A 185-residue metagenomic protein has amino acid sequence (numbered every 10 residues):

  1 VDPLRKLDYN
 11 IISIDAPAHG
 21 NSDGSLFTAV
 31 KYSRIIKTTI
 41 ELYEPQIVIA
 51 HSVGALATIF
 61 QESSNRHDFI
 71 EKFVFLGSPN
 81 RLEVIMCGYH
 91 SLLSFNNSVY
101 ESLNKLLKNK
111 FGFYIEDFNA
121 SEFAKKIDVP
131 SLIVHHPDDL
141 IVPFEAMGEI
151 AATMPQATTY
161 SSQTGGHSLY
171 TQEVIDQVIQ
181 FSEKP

Functional and structural regions predicted by a protein language model:
V1-N21: Conserved alpha/beta-hydrolase
G24-P45: Alpha/beta-hydrolase active-site loop
I49-T58: Gly/Ala-rich beta-loop-alpha elbow adjacent to hydrolase catalytic centers
N65-F111: Hydrolase active-site cap/lid region
A120, V129, P143-A152, V174: Short alpha-helix in the alpha/beta-hydrolase fold that links the catalytic acid
K126-D128, I133-H135, D139: Short beta-strand/loop motif that positions the catalytic acidic residue of the alpha/beta-hydrolase fold
P137-V142, H167-S168: Acidic catalytic loop of the alpha/beta-hydrolase fold
G165-I175: Catalytic histidine-centered segment of alpha/beta-hydrolase-like enzymes
